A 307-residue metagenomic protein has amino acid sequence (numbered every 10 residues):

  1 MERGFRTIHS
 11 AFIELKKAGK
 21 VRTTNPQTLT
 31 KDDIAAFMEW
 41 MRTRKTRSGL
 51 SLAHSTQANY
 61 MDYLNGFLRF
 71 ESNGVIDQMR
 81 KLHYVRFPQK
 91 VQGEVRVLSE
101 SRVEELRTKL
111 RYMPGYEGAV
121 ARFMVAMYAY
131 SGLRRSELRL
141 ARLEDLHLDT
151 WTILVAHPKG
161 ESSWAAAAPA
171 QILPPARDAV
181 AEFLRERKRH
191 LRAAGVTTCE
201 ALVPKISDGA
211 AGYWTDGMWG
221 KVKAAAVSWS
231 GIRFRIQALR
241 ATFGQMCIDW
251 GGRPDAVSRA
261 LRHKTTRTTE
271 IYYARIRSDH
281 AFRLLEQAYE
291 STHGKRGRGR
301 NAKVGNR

Functional and structural regions predicted by a protein language model:
F5-E94, K109-M113: N-terminal core-binding DNA-recognition domain of tyrosine recombinases/integrases
V97, H157-E161, L261-Q287: Catalytic-site neighborhood detector that most strongly recognizes the C-terminal catalytic loop/helix of tyrosine
E104-R135, R240: Basic, Lys/Arg- and aromatic-enriched nucleic-acid-binding interface segment
M113-Y116, G220-R259, T266: Short, basic (Lys/Arg/His-rich) helix/loop patches that form interaction surfaces in the mid-to-C-terminal regions
S131, L140-R185: Conserved tyrosine-mediated DNA breakage-rejoining catalytic core shared by Y-recombinases
L146-L148, I232-R233, G252-Y272, R300-N306: Short, polar N-cap/turn motifs at the start of nucleic acid-interacting alpha helices
L173-G231: Active-site/catalytic core of tyrosine-dependent DNA strand-transfer enzymes
Q287-R307: C-terminal secondary-structure termini that scaffold catalytic or DNA-interacting sites
